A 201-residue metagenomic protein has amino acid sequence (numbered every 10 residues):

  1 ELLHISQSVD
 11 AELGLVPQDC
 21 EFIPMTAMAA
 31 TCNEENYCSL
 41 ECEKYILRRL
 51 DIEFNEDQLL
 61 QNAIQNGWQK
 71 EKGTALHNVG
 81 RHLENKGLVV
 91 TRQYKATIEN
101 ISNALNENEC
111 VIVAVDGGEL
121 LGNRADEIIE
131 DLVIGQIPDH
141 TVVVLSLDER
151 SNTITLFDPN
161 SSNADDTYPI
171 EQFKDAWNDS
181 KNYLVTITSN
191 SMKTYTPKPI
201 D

Functional and structural regions predicted by a protein language model:
E1-D19, Q69, L121-P138, L145-D201: Noncatalytic regulatory segments and standalone regulatory/sensor domains
I5-E109, S180-Y183, N190-D201: Cysteine-nucleophile protease catalytic domains, especially the papain-like/related folds used in DUB/UBL proteases
E34, E109, P138-H140, N152: Envelope-exposed proteins and targeting segments
V90-S102, I128-V142: Hydrophobic transmembrane alpha-helix bundles
T91-Q93, V111-V115, V143, T155-F157: Structural recognition of the beta-strand scaffold that forms the well-ordered cores of secreted hydrolase catalytic
